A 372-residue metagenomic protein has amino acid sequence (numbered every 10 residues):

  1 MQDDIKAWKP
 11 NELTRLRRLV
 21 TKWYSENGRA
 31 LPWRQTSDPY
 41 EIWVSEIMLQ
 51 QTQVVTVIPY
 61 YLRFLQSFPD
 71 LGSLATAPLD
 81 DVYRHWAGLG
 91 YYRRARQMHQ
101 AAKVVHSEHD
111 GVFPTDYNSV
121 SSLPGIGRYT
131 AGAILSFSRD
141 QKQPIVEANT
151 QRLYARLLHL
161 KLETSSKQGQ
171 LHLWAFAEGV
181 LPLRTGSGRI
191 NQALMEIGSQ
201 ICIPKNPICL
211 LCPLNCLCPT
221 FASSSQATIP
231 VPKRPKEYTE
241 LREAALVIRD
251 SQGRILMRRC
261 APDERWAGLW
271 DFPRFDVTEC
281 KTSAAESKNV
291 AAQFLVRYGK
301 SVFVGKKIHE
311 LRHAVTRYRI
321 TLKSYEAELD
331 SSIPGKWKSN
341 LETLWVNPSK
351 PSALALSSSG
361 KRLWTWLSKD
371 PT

Functional and structural regions predicted by a protein language model:
M1-R29, Q35, E196-T372: Intrinsically disordered, low-complexity, charged terminal extensions of DNA damage-control enzymes
Q2-T14, R18-L210, L214-S223, A227 (+1 more regions): Catalytic cores of DNA base-excision repair glycosylases
